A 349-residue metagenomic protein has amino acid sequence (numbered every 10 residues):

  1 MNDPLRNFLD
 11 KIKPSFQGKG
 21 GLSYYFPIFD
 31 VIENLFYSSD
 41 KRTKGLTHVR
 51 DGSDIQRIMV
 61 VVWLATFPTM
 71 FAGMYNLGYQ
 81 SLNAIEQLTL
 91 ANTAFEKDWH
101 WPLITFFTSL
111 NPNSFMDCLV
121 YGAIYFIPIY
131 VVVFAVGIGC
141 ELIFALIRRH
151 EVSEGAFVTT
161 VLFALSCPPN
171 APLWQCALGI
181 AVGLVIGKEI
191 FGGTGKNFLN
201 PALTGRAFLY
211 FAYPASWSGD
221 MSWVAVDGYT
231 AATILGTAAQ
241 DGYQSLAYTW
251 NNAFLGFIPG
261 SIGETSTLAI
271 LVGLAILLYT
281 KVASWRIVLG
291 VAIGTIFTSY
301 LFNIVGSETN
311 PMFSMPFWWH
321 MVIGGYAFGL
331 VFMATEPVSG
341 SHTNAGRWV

Functional and structural regions predicted by a protein language model:
M1-F126, Y130: N-terminal signal-anchor module of multipass membrane proteins
T43-V49, V136-R149, V185-G195, V272-K281 (+1 more regions): C-terminal ends of transmembrane helices
V61-A72, P128-E141, A156-T160, A164 (+8 more regions): Alpha-helical transmembrane segments in multi-pass membrane proteins
L119-V133, N170-G179, A253-T267, F313-Y326: Structural signature of hydrophobic alpha-helical transmembrane segments
L142, S153-W223: A generic, well-ordered mixed alpha/beta core segment in the N-terminal half of proteins
H150-T159, A177-L178, K196-R206, W285-I293 (+2 more regions): Cytoplasmic-side transmembrane-helix entry/capping segments in multi-pass membrane proteins
L165-P168, G273-R286, S299-V349: Hydrophobic alpha-helical bundle architecture
G192-L271: Long hydrophobic alpha-helical segments that form multi-pass transmembrane helix bundles in integral membrane proteins
